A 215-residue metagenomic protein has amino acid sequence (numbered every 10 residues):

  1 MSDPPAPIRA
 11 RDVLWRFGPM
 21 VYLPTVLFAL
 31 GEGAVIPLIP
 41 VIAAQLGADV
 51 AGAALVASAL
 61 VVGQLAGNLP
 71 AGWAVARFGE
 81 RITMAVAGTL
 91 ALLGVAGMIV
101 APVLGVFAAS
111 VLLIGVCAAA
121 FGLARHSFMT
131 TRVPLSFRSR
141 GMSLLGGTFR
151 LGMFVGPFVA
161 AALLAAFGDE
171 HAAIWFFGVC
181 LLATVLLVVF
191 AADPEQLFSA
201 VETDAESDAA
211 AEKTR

Functional and structural regions predicted by a protein language model:
D12-V61: Helix-loop boundary and gating motifs at the non-cytosolic
P40, G156-L164: Small-residue (Gly/Pro/Ala) motifs that create kinks and tight helix-helix packing interfaces
V61-L65, L69, F154: Residue-level signature of mid-helix packing/kink "hotspots" within the transmembrane helices of 12-pass Major
G67-G79: Helix-to-loop junctions at the C-terminal end of transmembrane segments in multipass secondary transporters
G79, V100-G105: Helix-breaking motifs and short loop linkers at transmembrane-helix boundaries and internal kinks in secondary membrane
T83-A96: Structural signature of the two symmetry-related core transmembrane helices
I114-F149: Cytoplasmic helix-loop-helix junction between adjacent transmembrane helices in 12-TM secondary transporters
A173-V189: Symmetry-related core transmembrane helices of the 12-TM Major Facilitator Superfamily/SLC fold
